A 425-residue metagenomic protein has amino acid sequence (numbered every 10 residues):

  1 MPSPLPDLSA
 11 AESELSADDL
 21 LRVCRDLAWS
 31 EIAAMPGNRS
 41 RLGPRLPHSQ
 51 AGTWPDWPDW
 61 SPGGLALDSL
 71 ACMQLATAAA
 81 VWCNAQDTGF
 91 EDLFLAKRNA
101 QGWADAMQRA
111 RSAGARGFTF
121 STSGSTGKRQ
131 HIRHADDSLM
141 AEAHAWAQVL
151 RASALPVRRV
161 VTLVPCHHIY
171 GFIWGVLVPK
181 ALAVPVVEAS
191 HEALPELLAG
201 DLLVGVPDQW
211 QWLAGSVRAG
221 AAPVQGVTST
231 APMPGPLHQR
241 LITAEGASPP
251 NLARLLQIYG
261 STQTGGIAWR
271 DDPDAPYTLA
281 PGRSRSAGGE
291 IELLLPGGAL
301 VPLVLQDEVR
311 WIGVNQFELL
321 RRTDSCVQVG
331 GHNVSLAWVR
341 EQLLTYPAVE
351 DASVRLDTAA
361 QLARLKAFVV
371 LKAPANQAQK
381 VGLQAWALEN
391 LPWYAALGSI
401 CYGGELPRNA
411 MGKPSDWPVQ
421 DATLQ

Functional and structural regions predicted by a protein language model:
P2-F118, K413-Q425: Phosphopantetheine-dependent thiolation modules in NRPS/PKS and related acyl-activating systems
A79, T122-S125, V160, L203 (+5 more regions): Conserved S/T- and glycine-rich ATP-binding loop of Class I adenylate-forming
G117-H144: Conserved AMP-binding A3 loop
A141-R159, H167-L202: Conserved AMP-binding/adenylation subdomain of ANL enzymes
S216-A275: Gly/Ser/Thr-rich phosphate-binding loop
P273, R283-R310, N315-E318, V339 (+1 more regions): AMP-binding/adenylate-forming core of the ANL superfamily
Q306-A395: AMP-binding/adenylate-forming catalytic core of the ANL superfamily
K366-F368, W386-Q425: Conserved C-terminal "lid"/linker of ANL adenylate-forming enzymes
